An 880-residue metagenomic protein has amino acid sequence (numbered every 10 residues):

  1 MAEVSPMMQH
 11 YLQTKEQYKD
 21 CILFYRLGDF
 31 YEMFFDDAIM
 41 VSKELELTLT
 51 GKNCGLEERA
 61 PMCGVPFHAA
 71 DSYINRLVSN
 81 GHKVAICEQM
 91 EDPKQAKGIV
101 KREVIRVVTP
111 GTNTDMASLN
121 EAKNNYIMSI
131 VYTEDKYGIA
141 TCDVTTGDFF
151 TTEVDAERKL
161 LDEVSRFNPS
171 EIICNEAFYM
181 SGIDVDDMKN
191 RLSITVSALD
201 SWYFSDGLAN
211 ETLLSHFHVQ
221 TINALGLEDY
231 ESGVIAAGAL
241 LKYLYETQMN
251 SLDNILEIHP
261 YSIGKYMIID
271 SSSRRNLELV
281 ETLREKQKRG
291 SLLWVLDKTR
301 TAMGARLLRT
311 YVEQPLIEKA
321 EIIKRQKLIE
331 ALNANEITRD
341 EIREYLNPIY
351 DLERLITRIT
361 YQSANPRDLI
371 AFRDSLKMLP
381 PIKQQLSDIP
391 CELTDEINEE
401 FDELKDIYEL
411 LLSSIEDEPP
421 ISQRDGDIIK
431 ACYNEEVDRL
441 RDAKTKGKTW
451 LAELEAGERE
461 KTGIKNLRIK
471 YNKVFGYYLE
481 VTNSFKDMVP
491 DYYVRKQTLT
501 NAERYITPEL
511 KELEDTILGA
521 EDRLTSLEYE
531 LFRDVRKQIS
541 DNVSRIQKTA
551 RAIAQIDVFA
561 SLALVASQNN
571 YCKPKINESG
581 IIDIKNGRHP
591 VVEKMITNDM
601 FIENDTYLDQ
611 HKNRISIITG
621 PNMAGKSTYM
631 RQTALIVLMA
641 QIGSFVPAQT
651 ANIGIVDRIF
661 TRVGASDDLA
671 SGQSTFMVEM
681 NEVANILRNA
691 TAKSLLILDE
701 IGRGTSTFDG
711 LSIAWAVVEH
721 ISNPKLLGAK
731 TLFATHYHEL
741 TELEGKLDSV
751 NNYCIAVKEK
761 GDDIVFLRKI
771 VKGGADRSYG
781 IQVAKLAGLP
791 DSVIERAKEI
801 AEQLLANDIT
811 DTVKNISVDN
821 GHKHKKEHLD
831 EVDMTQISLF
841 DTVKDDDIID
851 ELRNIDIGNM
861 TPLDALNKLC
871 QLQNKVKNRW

Functional and structural regions predicted by a protein language model:
M1-A331, N347, D351-T360, A364-A456 (+2 more regions): Charged catalytic and DNA/RNA-contacting regions of genome-maintenance and nucleic-acid-processing enzymes
F35-A38, Y230, R300, Y311 (+5 more regions): ATPase nucleotide-binding head domains, primarily ABC-like/P-loop NTPase cores
C87, P110-L119, S251, P390-L393 (+5 more regions): Active-site phosphate-binding and catalytic loops of NTP-dependent enzymes
V164, P169-A177, I183-D184, A198 (+3 more regions): Conserved catalytic alpha/beta cores of large enzymes that bind or transform nucleotide phosphates and polynucleotides
F204-T212, H216-V219, M267-I268, L283 (+6 more regions): Amphipathic heptad-repeat alpha-helical coiled-coil/stalk segments that mediate oligomerization, filament/stalk
I322, I329, R339-Y345, F372 (+12 more regions): Amphipathic alpha-helical coiled-coil segments
Y361, N365, S375-M378, A431-C432 (+2 more regions): Charged, surface-exposed helical/loop "interaction arms" that form contiguous linear patches used for dimerization
S838, T842-W880: C-terminal tails and terminal domains of large nucleic-acid-associated and other macromolecular-machine proteins
